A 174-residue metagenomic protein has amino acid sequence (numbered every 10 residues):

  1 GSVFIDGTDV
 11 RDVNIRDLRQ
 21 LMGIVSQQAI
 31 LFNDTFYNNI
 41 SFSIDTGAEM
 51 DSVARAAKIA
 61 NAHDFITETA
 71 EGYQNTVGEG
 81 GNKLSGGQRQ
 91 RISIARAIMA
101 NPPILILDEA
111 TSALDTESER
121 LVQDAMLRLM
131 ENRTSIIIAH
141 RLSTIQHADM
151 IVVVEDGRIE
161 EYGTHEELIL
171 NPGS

Functional and structural regions predicted by a protein language model:
G1-T8, L18: Conserved ABC transporter NBD signature motif
R19-Q28, D34-S41, A56-A62, Q74-P172: ABC-family ATPase nucleotide-binding domain "signature/switch" substructure
F32-N33, M50: DNA transaction DNA-binding modules
S41-M50: ABC-type ATPase nucleotide-binding domains, specifically the catalytic core motifs of the NBD
H63-A70: Conserved H-loop
